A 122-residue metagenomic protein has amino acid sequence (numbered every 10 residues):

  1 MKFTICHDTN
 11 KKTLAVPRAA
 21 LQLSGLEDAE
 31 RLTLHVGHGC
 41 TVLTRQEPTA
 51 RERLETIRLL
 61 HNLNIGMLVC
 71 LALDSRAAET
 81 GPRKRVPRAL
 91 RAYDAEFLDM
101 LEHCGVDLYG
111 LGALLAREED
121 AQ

Functional and structural regions predicted by a protein language model:
M1-A15: Short Lys/Arg-rich basic patches
K2, G25-L43: A short beta-strand-loop micro-motif that forms or neighbors metal/cofactor- and ligand-binding patches at active-site
K11-G25: Short beta-strand-centered segments at strand-helix junctions
R18, R85-A89, Y109-G110: Acidic, low-complexity intrinsically disordered regions
H35-L59: Short, basic amphipathic alpha-helical segments that act as recognition/interaction helices in nucleic-acid-binding
E55-C104: Charged/polar low-complexity intrinsically disordered segments, enriched in acidic residues
L115-Q122: Short acidic DE-rich linear segments
